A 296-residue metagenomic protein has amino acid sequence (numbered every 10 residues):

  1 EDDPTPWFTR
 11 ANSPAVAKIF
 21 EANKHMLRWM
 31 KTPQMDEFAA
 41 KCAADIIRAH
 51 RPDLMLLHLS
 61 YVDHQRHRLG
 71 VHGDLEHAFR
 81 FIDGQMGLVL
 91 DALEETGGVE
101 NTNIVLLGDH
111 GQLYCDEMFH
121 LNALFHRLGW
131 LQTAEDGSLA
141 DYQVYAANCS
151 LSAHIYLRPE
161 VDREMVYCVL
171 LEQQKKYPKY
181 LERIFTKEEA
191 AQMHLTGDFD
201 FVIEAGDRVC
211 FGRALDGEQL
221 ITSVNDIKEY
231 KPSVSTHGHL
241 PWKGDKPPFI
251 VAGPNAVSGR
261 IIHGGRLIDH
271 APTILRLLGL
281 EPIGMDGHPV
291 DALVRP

Functional and structural regions predicted by a protein language model:
E1-H25, L75-G84, L124-L139: Acidic, His- and aromatic-enriched active-site or binding-groove loops in soluble protein domains that engage sugars
E1-L69, L151, M165-V166, E172-K176 (+1 more regions): His/Asp/Glu-rich, glycine-adjacent segments that coordinate divalent cations and/or stabilize oxyanion chemistry on
V16-D45, L139-D141, I203, G217-T222 (+4 more regions): Ligand-binding pockets and gating/stacking loops
N23-R28, V71, G137-S138, N148-H154 (+1 more regions): Flexible glycine/proline-enriched surface loops and loop-helix/loop-strand junctions
A43, D53-S60, L75-L93, G98-G111 (+4 more regions): Beta-strand elements within well-structured catalytic alpha/beta cores of enzymes that handle phosphate/sulfate esters
H77-R80, A134-C149, L157-E172, G244 (+3 more regions): A short beta-strand-to-alpha-helix junction
L88-K231: Secreted, luminal/periplasmic, and some membrane-associated catalytic domains that remodel anionic oxygen-ester
L215-A271, R276: Low-complexity, glycine/alanine/valine/leucine- and proline-rich hydrophobic stretches
